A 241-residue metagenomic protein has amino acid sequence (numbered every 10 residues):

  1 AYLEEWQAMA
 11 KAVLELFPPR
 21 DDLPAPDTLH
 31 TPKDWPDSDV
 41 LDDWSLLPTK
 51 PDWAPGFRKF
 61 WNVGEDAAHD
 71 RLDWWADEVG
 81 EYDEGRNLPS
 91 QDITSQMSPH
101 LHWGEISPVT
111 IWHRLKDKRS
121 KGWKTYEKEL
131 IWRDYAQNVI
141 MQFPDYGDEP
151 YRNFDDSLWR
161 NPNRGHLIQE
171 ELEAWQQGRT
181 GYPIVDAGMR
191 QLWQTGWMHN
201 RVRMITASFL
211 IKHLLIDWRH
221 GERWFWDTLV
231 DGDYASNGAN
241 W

Functional and structural regions predicted by a protein language model:
Y2-W159: Glycine/tryptophan-enriched, flexible segments
D92-W241: Active-site-proximal binding-pocket segments
